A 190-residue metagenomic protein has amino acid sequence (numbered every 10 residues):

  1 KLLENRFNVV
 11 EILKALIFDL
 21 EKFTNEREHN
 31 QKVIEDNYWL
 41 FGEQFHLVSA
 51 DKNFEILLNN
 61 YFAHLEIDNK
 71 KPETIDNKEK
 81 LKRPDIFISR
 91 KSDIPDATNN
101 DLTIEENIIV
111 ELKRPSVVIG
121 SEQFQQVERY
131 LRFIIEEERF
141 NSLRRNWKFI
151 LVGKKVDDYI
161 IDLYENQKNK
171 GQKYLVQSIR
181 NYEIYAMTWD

Functional and structural regions predicted by a protein language model:
K1-D190: Charged, terminal alpha-helix-loop-beta segments that serve as non-catalytic nucleic-acid engagement and/or assembly
